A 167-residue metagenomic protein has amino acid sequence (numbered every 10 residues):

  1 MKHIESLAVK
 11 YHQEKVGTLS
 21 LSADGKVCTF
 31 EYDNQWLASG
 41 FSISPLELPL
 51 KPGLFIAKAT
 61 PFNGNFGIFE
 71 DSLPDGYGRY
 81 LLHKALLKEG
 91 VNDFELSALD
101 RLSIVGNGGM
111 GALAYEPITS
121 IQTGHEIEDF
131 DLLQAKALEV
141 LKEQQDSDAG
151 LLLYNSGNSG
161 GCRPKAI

Functional and structural regions predicted by a protein language model:
M1-I167: Phosphate/dinucleotide-binding and metal-coordinating scaffold of catalytic cores in nucleotide-dependent enzymes
